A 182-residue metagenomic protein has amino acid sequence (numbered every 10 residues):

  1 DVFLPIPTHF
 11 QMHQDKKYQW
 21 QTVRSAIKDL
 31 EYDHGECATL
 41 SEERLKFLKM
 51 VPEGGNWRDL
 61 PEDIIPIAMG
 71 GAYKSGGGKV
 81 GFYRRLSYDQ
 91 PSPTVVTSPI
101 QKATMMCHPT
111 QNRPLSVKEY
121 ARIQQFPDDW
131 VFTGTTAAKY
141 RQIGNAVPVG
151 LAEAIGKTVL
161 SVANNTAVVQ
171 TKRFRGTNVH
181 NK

Functional and structural regions predicted by a protein language model:
D1-A138, Q142, A146-K182: S-adenosyl-L-methionine-dependent DNA methyltransferase catalytic core
